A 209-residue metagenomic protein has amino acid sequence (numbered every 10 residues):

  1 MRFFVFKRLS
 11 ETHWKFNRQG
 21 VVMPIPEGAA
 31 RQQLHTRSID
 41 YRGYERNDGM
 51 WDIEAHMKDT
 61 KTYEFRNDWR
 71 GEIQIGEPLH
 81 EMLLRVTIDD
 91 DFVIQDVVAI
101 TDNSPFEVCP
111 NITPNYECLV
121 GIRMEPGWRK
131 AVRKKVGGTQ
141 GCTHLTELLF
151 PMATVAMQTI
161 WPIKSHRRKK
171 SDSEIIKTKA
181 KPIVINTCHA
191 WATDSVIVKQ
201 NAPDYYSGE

Functional and structural regions predicted by a protein language model:
M1-V22: N-terminal amphipathic/basic-hydrophobic helices that include classical n-h-c signal peptides and signal-anchor
K7-L9, L34, C109, V184: Short linear sequence motifs
G20-E64: Short, Gly/Pro- and small/polar-rich lid/capping loops
G43-E45, M57-E209: Active-site- and interface-proximal helix/loop "cap" or "latch" segments in soluble metabolic and energy-transducing
